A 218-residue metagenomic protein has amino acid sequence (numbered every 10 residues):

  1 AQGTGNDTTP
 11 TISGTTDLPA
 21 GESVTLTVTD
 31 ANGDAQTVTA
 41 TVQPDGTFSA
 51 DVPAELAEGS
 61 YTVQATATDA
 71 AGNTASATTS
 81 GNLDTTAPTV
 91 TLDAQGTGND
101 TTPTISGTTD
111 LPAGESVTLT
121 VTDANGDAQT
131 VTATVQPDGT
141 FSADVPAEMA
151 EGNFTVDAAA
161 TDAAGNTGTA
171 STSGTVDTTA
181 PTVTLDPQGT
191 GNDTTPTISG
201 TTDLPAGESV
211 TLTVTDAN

Functional and structural regions predicted by a protein language model:
A1-T8, A94-T101, P187-T194: Short, solvent-exposed loop/linker segments at the N-terminal edge of repeated beta-sheet extracellular domains
P10-T16, I105-T109, I198-T202: Aromatic/hydrophobic beta-strand junction motif of beta-rich domains
D34, A70-S76, D127, A163-T169: Short, exposed coil/turn segments at beta-strand boundaries within extracellular/luminal domains
G46-A50, G139-A143: Short strand-edge motifs at loop-to-beta-strand transitions and within beta-strands of extracellular beta-rich domains
V52-S60, V145-N153: Surface-exposed, short loops/turns at beta-strand junctions within beta-sandwich domains
G72, A77-P88, D93, A170-P181 (+2 more regions): Flexible, low-complexity linkers/stalks enriched in Thr/Pro that connect modular domains
